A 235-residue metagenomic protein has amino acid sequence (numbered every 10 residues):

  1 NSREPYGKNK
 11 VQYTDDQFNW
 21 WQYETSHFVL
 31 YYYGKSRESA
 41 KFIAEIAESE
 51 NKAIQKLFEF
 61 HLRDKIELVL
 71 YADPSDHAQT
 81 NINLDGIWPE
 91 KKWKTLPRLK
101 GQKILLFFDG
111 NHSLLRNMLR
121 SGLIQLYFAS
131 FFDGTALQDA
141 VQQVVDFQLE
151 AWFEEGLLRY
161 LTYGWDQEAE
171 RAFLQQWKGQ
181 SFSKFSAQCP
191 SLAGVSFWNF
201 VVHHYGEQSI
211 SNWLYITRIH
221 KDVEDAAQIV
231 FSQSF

Functional and structural regions predicted by a protein language model:
R3, G7-V144, E150, Q167-E168 (+1 more regions): Juxtacatalytic substrate-recognition/specificity segment
I54, L149-E170, Q175-S232: Active-site-proximal alpha-helical
